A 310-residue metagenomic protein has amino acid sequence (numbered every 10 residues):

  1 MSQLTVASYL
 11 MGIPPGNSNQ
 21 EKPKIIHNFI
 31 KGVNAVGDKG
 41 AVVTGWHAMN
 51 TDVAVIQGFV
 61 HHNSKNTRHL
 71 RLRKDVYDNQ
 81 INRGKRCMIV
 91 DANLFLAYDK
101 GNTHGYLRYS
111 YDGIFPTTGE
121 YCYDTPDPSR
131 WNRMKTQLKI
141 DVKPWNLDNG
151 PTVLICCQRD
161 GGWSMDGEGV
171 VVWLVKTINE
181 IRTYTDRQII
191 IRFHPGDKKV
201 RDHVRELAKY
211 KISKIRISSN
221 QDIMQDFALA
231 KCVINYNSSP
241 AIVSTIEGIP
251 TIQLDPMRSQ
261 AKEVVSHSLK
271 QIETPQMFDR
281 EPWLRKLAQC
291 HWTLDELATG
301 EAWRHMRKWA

Functional and structural regions predicted by a protein language model:
M1-H62, G162, K308-A310: N-terminal pre-catalytic "stem/leader" segment of glycosyltransferase-like enzymes
A7-I13, I56-V60, V90-L94, G150-G162 (+2 more regions): Short loop/turn segments at strand-loop or loop-helix junctions that form parts of catalytic or ligand-binding pockets
Q20-K31, T67-D75, G169-E180: Well-ordered, non-membrane alpha-helical segments in soluble/globular domains
G37-G101: Extended catalytic core of nucleotide-activated donor transferases of GT-like folds
I56, N220-V265: A donor-sugar binding/catalytic signature common to diverse glycosyltransferases and related nucleotide-sugar
N82-C87, D186-R187, G248-P250: A short helix->loop->beta-strand "cap" motif at the edges of active sites that frequently abuts
T103-G150, A261-A310: Leloir-type glycosyltransferase catalytic cores
V175-S219: Catalytic donor nucleotide-activated moiety binding site of glycosyltransferases and closely related
